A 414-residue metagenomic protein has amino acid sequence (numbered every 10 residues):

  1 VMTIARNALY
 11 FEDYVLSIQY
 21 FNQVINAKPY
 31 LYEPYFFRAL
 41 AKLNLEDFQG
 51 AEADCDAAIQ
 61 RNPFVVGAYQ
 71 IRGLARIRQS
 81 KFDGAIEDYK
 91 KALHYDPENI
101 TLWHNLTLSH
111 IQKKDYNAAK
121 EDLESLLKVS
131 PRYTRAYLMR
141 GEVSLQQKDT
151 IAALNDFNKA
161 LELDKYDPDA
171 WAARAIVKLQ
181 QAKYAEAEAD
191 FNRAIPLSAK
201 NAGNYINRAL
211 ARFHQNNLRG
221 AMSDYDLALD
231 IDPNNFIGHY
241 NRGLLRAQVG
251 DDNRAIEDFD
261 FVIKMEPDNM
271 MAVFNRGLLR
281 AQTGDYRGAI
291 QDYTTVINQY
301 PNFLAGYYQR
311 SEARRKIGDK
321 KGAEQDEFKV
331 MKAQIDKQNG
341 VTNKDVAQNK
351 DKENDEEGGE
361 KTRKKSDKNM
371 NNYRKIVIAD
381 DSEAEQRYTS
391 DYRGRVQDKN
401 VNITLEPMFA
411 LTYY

Functional and structural regions predicted by a protein language model:
Y10-F11, N44, R78-Q79, Q112-K113 (+8 more regions): Register position in tetratricopeptide repeats
Y32-E33, V66-Q70, I100-T101, T134-R135 (+6 more regions): Helix-start (N-cap) detector for alpha-helical repeat units in TPR-like alpha-solenoids, especially tetratricopeptide
M271, N275, A281-Q282, Y286-Q291 (+1 more regions): Eukaryotic alpha-helical solenoid repeat scaffolds
